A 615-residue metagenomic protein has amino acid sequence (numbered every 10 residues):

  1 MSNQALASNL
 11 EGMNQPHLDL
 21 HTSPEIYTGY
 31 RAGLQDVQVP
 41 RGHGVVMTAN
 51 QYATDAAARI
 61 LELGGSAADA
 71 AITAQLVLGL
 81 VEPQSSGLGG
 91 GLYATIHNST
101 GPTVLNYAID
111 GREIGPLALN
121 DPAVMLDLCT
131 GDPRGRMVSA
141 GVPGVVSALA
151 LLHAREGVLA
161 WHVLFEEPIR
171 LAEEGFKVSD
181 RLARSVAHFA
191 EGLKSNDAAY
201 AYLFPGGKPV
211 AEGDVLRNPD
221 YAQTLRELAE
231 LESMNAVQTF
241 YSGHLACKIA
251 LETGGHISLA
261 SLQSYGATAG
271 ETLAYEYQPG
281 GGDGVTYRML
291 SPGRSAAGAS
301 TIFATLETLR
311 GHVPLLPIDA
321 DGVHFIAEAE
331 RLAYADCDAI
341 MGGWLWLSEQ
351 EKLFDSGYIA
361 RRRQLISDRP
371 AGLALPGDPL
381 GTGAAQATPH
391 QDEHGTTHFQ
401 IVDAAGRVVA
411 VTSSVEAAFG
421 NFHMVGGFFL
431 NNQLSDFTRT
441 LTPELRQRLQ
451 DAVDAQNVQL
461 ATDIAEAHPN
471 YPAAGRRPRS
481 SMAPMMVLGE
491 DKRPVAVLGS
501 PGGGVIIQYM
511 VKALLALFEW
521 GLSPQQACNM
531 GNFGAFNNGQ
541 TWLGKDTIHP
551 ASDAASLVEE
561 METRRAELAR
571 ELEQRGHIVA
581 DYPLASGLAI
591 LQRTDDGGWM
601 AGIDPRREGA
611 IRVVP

Functional and structural regions predicted by a protein language model:
S2-R59, G65-A236, F240-G280, G284-G293 (+2 more regions): Noncatalytic scaffold domains of N-terminal-nucleophile
S23-E25, G311-S414, L441, R448-Q456 (+2 more regions): Internal maturation/activation junctions in enzymes
A68-Q75, H162-E173, Q238-F240, K248-L251 (+3 more regions): Short, well-structured alpha-helical segments that form the helix of a local strand-helix-strand
L80-G87, G91-T103, Y107, L251 (+5 more regions): Active-site rim segments in enzyme catalytic domains, especially the processed small/beta chain of N-terminal
A269, E393-T396, S480-M482: Short, small/polar residue-rich loop motifs at catalytic or cofactor-binding pockets
L290-A299, T397-Q400, A410-F422, G499-I507: Glycine-rich phosphate/pyrophosphate-binding beta-alpha loops
V323, Y334, G343, G475-R477 (+2 more regions): Extended C-terminal subregions enriched in glycine
